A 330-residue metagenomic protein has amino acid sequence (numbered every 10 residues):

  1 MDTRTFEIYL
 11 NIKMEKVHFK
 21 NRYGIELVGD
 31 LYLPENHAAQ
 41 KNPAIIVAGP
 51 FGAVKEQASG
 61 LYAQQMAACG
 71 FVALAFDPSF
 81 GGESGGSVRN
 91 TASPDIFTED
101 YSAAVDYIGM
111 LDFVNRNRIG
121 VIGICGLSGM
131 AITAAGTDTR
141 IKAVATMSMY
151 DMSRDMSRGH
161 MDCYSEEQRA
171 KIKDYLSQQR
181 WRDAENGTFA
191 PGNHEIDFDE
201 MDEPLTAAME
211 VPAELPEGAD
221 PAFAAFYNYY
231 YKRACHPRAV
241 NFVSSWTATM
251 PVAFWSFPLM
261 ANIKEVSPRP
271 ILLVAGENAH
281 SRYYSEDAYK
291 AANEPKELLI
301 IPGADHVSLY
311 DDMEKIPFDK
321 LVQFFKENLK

Functional and structural regions predicted by a protein language model:
D2-Q40, Y310: N-terminal cap/lid segment of alpha/beta-hydrolase-fold proteins
Q40-P50: Short beta-strand element of the alpha/beta-hydrolase
G52-Q64, P78: The serine-hydrolase catalytic nucleophile loop
K55, G81-G120, D311, K315-P317: Catalytic nucleophile-loop/oxyanion-hole region of alpha/beta-hydrolase and closely related hydrolase-like folds
Q65-S84: Conserved alpha/beta-hydrolase
T133-A225: Alpha/beta-hydrolase-fold enzymes
V266, L273-A275: Short beta-strand/loop motif that positions the catalytic acidic residue of the alpha/beta-hydrolase fold
A304-V307, D311-K330: Catalytic active-site module of serine/aspartate enzymes centered on a nucleophile-bearing elbow/loop
